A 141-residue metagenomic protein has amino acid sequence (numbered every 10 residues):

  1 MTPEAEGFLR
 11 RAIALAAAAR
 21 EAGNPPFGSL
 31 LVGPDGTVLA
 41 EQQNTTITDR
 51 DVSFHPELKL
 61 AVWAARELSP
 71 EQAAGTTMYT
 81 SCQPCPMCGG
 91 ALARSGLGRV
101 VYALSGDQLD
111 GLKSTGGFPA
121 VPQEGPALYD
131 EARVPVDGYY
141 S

Functional and structural regions predicted by a protein language model:
M1-A19, P84, G90-S141: Zinc-dependent deaminase
T2, T46-I47: A short, polar/acidic, helix/strand-boundary loop motif
A12, A16-A19, S29, A40 (+2 more regions): Small-residue (primarily alanine) positions within well-ordered alpha-helices, especially packing/interaction faces
A22-P26: Short, flexible loop/turn motifs enriched in small residues
F27-G36: Short beta-strand scaffold segments in enzyme catalytic cores
L39-T46: Short beta->alpha transition motifs characteristic of CBS
I47-L58: A short, polar/charged loop-to-alpha-helix boundary motif
P70-C82: Immediate flanking context of iron-sulfur cluster ligation sites
